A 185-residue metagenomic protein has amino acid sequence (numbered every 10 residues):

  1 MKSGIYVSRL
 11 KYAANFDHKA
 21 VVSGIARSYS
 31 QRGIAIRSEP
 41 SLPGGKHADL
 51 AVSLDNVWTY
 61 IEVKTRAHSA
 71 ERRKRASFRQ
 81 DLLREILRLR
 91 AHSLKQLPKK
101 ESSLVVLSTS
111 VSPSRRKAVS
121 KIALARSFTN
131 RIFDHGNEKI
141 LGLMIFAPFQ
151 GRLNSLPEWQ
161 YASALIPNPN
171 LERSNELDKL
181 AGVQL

Functional and structural regions predicted by a protein language model:
M1-K46, T59, V63-L185: Charged, structured surface patches that assemble and position nucleic-acid processing machinery
L50-D55: Active-site beta-strand termini and strand-to-loop segments that position acidic
